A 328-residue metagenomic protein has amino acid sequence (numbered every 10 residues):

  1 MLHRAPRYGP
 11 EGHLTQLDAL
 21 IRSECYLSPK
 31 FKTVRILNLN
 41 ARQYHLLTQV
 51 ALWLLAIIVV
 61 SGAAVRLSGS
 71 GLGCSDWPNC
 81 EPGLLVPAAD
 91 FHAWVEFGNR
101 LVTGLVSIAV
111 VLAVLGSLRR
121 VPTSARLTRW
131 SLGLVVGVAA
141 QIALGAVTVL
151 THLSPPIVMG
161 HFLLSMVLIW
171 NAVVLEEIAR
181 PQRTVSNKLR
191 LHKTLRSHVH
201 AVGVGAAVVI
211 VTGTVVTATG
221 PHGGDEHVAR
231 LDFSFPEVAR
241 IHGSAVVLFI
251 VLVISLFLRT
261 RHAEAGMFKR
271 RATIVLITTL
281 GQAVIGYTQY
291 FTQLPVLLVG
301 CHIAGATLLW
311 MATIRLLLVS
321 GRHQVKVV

Functional and structural regions predicted by a protein language model:
M1-T15: Extreme N-terminal basic, low-complexity initiation segments that serve as generic localization/processing leaders
R4-R7, R22, R35: Basic polycationic patches enriched in arginine
E11, D18, E24, K30-K32: Intrinsically disordered, low-complexity polyampholyte segments enriched for Lys and acidic residues
Y26, F31-V328: Polytopic transmembrane helical bundles with strong interfacial aromatic enrichment
